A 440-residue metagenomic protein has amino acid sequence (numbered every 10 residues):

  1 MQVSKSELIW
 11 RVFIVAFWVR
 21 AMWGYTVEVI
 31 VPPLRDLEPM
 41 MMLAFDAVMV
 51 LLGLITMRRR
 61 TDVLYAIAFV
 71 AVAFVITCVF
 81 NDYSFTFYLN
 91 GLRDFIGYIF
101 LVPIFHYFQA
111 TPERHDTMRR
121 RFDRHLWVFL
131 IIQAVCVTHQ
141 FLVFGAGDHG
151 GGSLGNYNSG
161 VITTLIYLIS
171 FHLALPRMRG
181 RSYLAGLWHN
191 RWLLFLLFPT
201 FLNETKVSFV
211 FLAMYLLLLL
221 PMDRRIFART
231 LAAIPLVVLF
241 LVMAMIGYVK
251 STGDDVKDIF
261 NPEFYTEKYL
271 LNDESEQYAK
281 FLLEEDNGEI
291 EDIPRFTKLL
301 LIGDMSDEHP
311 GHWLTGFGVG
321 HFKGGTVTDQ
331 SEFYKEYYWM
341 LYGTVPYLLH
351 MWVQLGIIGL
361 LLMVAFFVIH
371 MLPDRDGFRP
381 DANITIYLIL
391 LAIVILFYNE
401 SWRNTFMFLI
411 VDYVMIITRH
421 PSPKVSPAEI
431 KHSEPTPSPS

Functional and structural regions predicted by a protein language model:
M1-N261, E336-I430: Hydrophobic transmembrane helix bundles of membrane-integrated enzymes that assemble and modify cell-envelope
I96-F100, Y183, Q277-G288, G324-T326: Generic detector of short, locally flexible boundary/turn motifs and exposed helical patches
A146-L154, N287-L355: Long extracytoplasmic/lumenal interhelical loops at the membrane interface of multi-pass membrane proteins
L194-L197, L282, S331-E332: General secondary-structure edge motif
F201, E263, E267-L270, S306 (+1 more regions): A generic structural signal for short, solvent-exposed coil/turn residues that cap or connect secondary-structure
M245-L300: Flexible juxtamembrane loops connecting transmembrane helices in multi-pass membrane enzymes that build or modify
P427-S440: Membrane-interfacial, low-structure loops and terminal tails that flank and connect transmembrane helices in multi-pass
